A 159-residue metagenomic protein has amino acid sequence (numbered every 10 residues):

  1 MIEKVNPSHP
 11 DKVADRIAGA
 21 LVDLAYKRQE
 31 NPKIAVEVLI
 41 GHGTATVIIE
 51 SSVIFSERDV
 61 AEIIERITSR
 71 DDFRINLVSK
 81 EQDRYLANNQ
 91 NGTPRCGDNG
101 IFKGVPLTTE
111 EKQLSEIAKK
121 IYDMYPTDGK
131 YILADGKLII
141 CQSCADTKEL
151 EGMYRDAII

Functional and structural regions predicted by a protein language model:
M1-I159: A domain-level signal for the structural core that forms small-molecule/cofactor-binding pockets and catalytic centers
